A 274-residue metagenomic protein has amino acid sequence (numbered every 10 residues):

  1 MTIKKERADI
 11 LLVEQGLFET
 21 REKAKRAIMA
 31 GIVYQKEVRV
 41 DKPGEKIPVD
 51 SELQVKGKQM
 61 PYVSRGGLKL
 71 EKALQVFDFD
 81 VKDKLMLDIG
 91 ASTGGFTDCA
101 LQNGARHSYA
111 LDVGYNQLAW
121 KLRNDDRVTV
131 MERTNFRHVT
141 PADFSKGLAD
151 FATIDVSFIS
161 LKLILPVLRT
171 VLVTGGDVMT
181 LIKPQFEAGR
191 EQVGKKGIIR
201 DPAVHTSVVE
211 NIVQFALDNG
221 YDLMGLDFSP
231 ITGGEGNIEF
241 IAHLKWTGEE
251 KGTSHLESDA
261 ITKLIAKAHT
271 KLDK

Functional and structural regions predicted by a protein language model:
M1-S51, L85-M86: A basic, amphipathic helix-loop patch mediating RNA/tRNA/ribosome contacts
V33, R106-L111: Short beta-strand element of Class I
K82-S92: Conserved class I S-adenosyl-L-methionine
T93-G104: Conserved SAM-binding loop of SAM-dependent methyltransferases across substrates and taxa, primarily the Class I
Y109-L163: S-adenosyl-L-methionine
K162-M179: A short glycine-rich, Lys/Arg-flanked "PGG" loop and its adjoining helix->strand segment in the class I
P184-D201: Short, glycine-/aromatic-enriched active-site segment of Class I SAM-dependent methyltransferases
I238, K245-K274: Flexible, glycine-/basic-rich loop-and-beta segments that form/coincide with the SAM-dependent methyltransferase
